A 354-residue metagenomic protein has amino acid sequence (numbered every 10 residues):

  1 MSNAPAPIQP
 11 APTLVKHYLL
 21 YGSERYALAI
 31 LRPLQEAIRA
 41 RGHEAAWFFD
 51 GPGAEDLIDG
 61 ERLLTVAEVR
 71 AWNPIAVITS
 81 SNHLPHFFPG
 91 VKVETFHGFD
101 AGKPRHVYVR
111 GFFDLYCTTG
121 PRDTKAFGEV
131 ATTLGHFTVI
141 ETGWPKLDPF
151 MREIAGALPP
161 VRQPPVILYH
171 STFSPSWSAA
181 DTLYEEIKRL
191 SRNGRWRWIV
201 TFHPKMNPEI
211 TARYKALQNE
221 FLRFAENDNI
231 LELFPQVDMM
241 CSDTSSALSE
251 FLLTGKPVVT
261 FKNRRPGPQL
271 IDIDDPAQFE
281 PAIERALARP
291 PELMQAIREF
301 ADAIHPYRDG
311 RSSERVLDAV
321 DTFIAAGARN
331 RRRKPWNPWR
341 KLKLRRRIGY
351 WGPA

Functional and structural regions predicted by a protein language model:
P10-E24, L168-Y169: Nucleotide-activated donor-dependent transferases that construct or modify glycoconjugates
L19-E153: Active-site and donor-binding regions of nucleotide-sugar-utilizing enzymes
R25-L28, A54, H83-H86, F173-S178 (+3 more regions): Short acidic, S/G/P-rich loop/turn micro-motifs used as interaction or catalytic elements
A27-R39, I140, P145-Y214, R308-E314: Conserved catalytic-core segment of nucleotide-activated headgroup transferases in glycan assembly
E44-L57, N193-A225: Catalytic donor nucleotide-activated moiety binding site of glycosyltransferases and closely related
F88-F96, N227-L270: A donor-sugar binding/catalytic signature common to diverse glycosyltransferases and related nucleotide-sugar
L134-E141, K215-L217, S246-R308: Catalytic binding pocket for nucleotide-activated donors in carbohydrate/polymer assembly enzymes
P281, L287-A354: C-terminal amphipathic helix plus adjacent low-complexity, charged tail appended to glycosyltransferase catalytic
